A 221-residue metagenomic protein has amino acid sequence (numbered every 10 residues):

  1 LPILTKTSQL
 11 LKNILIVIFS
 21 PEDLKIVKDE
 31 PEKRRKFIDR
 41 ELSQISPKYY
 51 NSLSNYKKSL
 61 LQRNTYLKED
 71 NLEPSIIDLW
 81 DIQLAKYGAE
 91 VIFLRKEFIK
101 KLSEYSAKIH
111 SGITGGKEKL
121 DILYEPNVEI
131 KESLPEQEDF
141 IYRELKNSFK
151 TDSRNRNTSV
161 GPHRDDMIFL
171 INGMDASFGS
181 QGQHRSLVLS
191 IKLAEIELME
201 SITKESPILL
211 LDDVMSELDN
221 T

Functional and structural regions predicted by a protein language model:
L1-K33, F37-I45, Y49, S103-K108 (+2 more regions): Nucleotide-state sensing region of NTPase/ATPase domains
I14, L42-Y49, L60, L67 (+4 more regions): Conserved NTP-handling cores and scaffolds of large molecular machines
L24, S216-E217: Short strand->helix junction
I26, K33, Q44-I45, Y56 (+5 more regions): Residue-level detector of solvent-exposed, low-hydrophobicity positions
R34, Q44, L53, V160 (+1 more regions): Hydrophobic alpha-helical segments
I38, I45-R95: Long, non-coiled-coil amphipathic alpha-helical linker/lever segments that couple catalytic cores to other domains
N71-L210, E217-T221: Conserved NTPase motor "head" modules and their coupling/switch loops across ABC/AAA+ ATPases, GTPases, and GHKL ATPases
